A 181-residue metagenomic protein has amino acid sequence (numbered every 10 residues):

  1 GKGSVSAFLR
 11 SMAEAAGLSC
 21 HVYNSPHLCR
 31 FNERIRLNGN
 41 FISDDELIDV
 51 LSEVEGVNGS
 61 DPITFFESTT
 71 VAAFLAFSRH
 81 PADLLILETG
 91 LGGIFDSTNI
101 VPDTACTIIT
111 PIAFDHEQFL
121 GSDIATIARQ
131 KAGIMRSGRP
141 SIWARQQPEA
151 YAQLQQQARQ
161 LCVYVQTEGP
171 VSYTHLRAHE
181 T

Functional and structural regions predicted by a protein language model:
G1-V5, T110, T174: Conserved adenylation A10 loop of the ANL superfamily
S4-S19: A conserved segment at the C-terminal end of the G1
L9, A73, L154, T174: Aromatic/hydrophobic pocket-lining residues that form π-stacking "cages" and hydrophobic walls in ligand
A15-P102, L120, P148-E149: ATP-dependent carboxylate-amine ligase catalytic core
C20, S141, Y164-V165: Hydrophobic beta-strand scaffold residues
L28-R30, F114-Q118, Y173: Short gly/pro/ser/thr-enriched loop/turn and capping motifs at secondary-structure boundaries
G90-S97, V101-Q160: Conserved catalytic-core segment of NTP-binding enzymes
T174-T181: Conserved small/polar residues in nucleotide/adenosyl-binding loops
